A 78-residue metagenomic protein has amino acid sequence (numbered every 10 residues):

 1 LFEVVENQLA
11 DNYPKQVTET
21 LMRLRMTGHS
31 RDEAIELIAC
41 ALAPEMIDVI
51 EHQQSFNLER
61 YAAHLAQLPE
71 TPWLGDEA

Functional and structural regions predicted by a protein language model:
L1-A78: Structure-specific DNA junction-binding interface
